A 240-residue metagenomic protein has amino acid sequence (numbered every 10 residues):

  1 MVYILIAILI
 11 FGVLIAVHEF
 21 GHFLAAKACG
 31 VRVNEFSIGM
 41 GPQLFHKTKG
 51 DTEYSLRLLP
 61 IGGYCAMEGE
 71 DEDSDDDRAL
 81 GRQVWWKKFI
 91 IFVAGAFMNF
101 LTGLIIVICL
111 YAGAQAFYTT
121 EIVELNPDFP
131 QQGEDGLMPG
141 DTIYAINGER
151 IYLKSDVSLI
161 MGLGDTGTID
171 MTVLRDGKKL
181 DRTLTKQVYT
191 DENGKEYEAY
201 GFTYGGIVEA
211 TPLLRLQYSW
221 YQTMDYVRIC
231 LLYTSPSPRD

Functional and structural regions predicted by a protein language model:
M1-I4, I8, W85-F89, V93: Hydrophobic, aromatic-rich alpha-helical transmembrane segments and their membrane-interface anchor motifs
V2-D75: Small-residue-rich helix-interface/hinge motifs
I8-G12, F92, A96, F100 (+1 more regions): Alpha-helical transmembrane spans of integral membrane proteins, capturing the lipid-embedded, hydrophobic core of TM
G12-A16, F89, V93, D141: Hydrophobic/aromatic side chains embedded in well-ordered alpha-helices
L56, G95, T223: A residue-level signal for conserved active-site and pocket-lining positions in enzyme catalytic cores
D71-W86, M98-S235, R239: PDZ peptide-recognition modules
